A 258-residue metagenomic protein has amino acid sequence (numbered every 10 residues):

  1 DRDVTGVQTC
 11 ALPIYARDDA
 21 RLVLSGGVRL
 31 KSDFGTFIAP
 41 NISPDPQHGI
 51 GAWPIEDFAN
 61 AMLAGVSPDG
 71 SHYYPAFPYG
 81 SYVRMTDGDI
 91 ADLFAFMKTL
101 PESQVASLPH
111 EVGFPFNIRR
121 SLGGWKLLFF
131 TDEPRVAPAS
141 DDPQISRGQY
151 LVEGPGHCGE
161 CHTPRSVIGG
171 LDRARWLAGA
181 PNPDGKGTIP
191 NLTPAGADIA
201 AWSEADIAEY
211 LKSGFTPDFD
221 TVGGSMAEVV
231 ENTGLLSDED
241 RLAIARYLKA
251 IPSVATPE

Functional and structural regions predicted by a protein language model:
D1-C10: Single conserved hydrophobic/aromatic residue that forms the stacking wall/gate of nucleotide- or nucleobase-binding
R2, G124-E153, G196, A201 (+1 more regions): Electrostatic cytochrome c docking/interface patches
A11-A16, F58, L93, G148-L151 (+4 more regions): The canonical Cys-X-X-Cys-His
R17-L22, A52-D57, S67-P75, P164-L171 (+2 more regions): Extended intrinsically disordered, low-complexity coil regions enriched in Ser, Thr, Gly, Ala and often Pro
V28-N60, G80-G88, R175-T216, E228-L242: Electron-transfer interface patches adjacent to heme c in soluble/periplasmic c-type cytochromes and di-/multiheme
Q47, L63-S67, Y82, A95-E102 (+5 more regions): Sec-exported extracytoplasmic/periplasmic mature domains
P68-S71, T99-L108, A139, P143-I145 (+3 more regions): Inter-heme linker and motif-flanking segments adjacent to c-type heme-binding CXXCH motifs in c-type cytochromes
V105-R120: Extended, well-folded interaction surfaces typified by the phenylalanyl-tRNA synthetase beta subunit core
